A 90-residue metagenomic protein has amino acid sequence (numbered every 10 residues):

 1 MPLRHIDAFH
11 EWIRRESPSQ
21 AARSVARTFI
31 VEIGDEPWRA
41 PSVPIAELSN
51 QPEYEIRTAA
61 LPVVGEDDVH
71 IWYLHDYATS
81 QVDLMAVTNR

Functional and structural regions predicted by a protein language model:
M1-D67, Y77-T79, D83, N89-R90: Basic, Lys/Arg-enriched alpha-helical interface segments
V69-W72: Intrinsic, short, N-terminal disordered tails of RNA polymerase sigma-factor systems
